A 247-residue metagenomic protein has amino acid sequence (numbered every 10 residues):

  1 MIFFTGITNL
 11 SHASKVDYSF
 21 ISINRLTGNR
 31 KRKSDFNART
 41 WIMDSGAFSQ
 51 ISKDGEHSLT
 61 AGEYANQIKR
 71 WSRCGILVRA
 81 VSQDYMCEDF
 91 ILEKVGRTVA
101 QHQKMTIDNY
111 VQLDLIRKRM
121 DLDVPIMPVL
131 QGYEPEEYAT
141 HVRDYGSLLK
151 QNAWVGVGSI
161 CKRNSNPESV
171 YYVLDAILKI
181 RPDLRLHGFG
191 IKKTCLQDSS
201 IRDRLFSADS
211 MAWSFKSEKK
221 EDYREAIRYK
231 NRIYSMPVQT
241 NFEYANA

Functional and structural regions predicted by a protein language model:
M1-D114, K118: Non-catalytic, usually N-terminal nucleic-acid engagement modules in DNA/RNA processing proteins
M1-S14, A65, K69-S72, V81 (+4 more regions): Alpha/beta catalytic cores of nucleotide-metabolism and tRNA/nucleoside-modifying enzymes
G6-I7, R25, S45-A47, D84 (+4 more regions): A cross-domain feature marking catalytic cores of carbohydrate-active enzymes and several ubiquitous metabolic/repair
T27-D35, G96-V111, K162-I177, C195 (+1 more regions): Active-site-adjacent beta->alpha loops and helix N-cap segments on the catalytic face of soluble alpha/beta enzymes
D44, P128, S200: Conserved, mostly hydrophobic/aromatic
E88-D89, Y133-E136, C161-P167: Short, small-residue-enriched loops and turns at beta-alpha junctions that line or gate enzyme active sites
M120-V142: Hydrophobic, aromatic-enriched interface-forming segments
P135-L148, N166-A176: Distinct, well-ordered alpha-helical segments
